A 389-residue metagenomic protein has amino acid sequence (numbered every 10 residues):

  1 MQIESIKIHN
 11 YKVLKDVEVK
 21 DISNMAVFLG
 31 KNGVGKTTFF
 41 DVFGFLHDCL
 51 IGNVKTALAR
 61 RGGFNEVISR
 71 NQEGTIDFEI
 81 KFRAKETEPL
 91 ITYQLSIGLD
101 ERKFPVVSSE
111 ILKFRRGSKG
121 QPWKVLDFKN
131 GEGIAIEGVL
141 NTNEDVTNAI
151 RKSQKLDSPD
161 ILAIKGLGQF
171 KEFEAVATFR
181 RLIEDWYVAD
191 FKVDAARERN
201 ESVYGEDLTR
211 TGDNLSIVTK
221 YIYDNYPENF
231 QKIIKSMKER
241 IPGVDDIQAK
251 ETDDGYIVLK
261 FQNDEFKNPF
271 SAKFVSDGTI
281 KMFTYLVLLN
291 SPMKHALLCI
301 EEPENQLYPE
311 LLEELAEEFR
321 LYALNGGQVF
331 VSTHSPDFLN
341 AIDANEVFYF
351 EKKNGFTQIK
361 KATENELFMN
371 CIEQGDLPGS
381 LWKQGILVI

Functional and structural regions predicted by a protein language model:
M1-D77: Pre-Walker A-like glycine/lysine-rich segment at the N-terminus of P-loop NTPase domains
E4, A296-L297: The start of beta-strands in P-loop NTPase/AAA+ ATPase cores
K12, A26, G44, E304-L307 (+1 more regions): Catalytic acidic motif of RecA-like/P-loop NTPases
K15, D21-S23, E73, P292-K294 (+2 more regions): Short loop/turn elements that form and flank the Walker-type P-loop nucleotide-binding site in RecA-like NTPase cores
R70, E314-I389: C-terminal lobe/lid and adjacent interdomain/linker elements of RecA-like ASCE P-loop ATPase modules
F78-K85, F261: Short beta-strand segments that buttress and anchor functional surface loops
T87-K235: Electropositive, glycine-dotted interaction segments that contact anionic polymers or phosphate-rich ligands
N214, K235-N290, L297-E310: Conserved ABC ATPase signature
